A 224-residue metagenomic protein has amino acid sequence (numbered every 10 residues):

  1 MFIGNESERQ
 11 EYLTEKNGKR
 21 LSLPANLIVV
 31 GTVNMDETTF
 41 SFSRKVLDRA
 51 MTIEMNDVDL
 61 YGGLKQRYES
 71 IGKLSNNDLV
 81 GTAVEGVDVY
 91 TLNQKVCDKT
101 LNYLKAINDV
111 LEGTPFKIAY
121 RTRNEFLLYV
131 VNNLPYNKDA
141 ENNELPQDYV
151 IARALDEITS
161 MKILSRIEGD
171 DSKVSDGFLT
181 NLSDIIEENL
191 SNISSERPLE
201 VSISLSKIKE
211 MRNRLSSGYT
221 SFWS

Functional and structural regions predicted by a protein language model:
M1-S224: C-terminal regulatory/interaction module of P-loop NTP-utilizing enzymes
